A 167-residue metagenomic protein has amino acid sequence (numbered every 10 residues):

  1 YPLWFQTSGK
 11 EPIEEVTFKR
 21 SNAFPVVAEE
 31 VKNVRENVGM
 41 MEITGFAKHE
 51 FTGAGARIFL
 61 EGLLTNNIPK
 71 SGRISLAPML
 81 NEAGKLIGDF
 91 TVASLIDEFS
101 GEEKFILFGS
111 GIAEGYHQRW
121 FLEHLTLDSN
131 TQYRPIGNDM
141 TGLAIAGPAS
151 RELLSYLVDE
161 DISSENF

Functional and structural regions predicted by a protein language model:
Y1-F167: Glycine/proline-enriched, intrinsically flexible loops and inter-domain linkers
